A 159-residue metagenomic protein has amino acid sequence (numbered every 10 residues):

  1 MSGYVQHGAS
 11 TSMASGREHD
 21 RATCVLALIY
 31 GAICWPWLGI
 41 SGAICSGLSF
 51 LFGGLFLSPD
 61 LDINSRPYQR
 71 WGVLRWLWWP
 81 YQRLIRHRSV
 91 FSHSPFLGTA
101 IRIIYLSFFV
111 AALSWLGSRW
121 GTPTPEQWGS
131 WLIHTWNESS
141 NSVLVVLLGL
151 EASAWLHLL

Functional and structural regions predicted by a protein language model:
M1-L159: N-terminal membrane-targeting hydrophobic helices
